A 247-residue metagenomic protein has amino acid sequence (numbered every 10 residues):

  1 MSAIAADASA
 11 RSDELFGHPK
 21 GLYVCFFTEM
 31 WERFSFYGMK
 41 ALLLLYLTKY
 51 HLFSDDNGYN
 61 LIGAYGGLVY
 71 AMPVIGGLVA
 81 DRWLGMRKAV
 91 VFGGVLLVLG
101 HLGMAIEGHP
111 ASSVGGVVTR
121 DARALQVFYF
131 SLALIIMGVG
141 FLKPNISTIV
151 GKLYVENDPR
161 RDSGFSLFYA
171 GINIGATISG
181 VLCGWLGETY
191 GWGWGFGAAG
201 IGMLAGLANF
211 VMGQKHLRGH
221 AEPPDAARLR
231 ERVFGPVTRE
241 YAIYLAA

Functional and structural regions predicted by a protein language model:
M1-K20, E156, G184-A247: Intracellular loop-helix junctions on the cytosolic face of multi-pass helical membrane proteins
M1-R33, Y37, S112-Q126: Cytosolic juxtamembrane N-terminal segment immediately preceding the first transmembrane helix of multi-pass
K20, V24, N57-G58, F92 (+1 more regions): Cytoplasmic loop-to-transmembrane helix junctions
K40-A41, V74-L78, I106, I174-T189: A gly/Pro-rich, aromatic-decorated transmembrane alpha-helix motif that marks the paired, flexible gating helices
A41-L61: Short amphipathic helix-loop junctions that connect adjacent transmembrane helices in Major Facilitator Superfamily/SLC
G63-R82, V98, K143, T177-S179 (+2 more regions): Central cavity-lining transmembrane alpha-helices of secondary-active solute carriers, predominantly the Major
R82-V98, D158: Cytoplasmic membrane-interface "Motif A"-like loop-to-helix N-cap segments of 12-TM Major Facilitator Superfamily
F92-R123: C-terminal ends and interior cores of transmembrane alpha-helices in multi-pass membrane transporters/permeases
